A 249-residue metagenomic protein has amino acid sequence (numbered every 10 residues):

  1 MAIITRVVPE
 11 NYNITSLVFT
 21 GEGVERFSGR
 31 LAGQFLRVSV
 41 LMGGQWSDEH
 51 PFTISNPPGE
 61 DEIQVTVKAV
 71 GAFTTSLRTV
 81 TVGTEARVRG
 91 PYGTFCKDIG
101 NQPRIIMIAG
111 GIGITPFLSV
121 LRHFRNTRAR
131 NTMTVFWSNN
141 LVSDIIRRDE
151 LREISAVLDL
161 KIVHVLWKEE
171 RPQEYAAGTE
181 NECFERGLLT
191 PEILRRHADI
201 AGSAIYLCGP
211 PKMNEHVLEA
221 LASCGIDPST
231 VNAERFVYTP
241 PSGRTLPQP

Functional and structural regions predicted by a protein language model:
M1-R87, C96, P103, R128-N131 (+3 more regions): Ferredoxin-reductase
G33, G113, P210: Short, conserved phosphate/pyrophosphate- and ester-handling motifs at nucleotide-, phospho-/glycolipid
Q64, R87, I106, T132-F136 (+3 more regions): A structural signal for isolated positions on well-ordered beta-strands in alpha/beta enzyme cores
A72-F73, N139-P249: Reductase modules of NAD(P)H-dependent flavoproteins
I99-P103, I200-A201: Short helix-loop-beta connector
I106-I114: Short, glycine-rich nucleotide/cofactor-binding loops
I114-N126: Histidine-anchored nucleotide/phosphate-binding helix
